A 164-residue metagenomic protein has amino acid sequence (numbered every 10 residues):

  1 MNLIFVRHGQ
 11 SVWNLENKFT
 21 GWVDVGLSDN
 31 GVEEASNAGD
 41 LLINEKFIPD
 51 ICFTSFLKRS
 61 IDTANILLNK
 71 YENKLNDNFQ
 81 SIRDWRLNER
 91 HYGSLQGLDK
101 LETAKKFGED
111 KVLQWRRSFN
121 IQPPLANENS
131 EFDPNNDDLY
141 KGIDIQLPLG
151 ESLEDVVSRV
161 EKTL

Functional and structural regions predicted by a protein language model:
M1-I4: Extreme N-terminal starter segment of soluble prokaryotic enzymes
Q10-D24: Glycine-rich N-terminal loop/short-helix segment of MobA-like nucleotidyltransferase
S11, L27-S28, D99: Residue-level signal for threonine
G21-D40: Short catalytic helix/loop segments, enriched in acidic residues and glycine and frequently bearing histidine
D24-D29, G142-D155: Glycine-rich phosphate-binding "P-loop"
G39-P134, Y140-K141, Q146, V157 (+1 more regions): Phosphate-coordination/substrate-recognition cap region in phosphate-metabolizing enzymes
